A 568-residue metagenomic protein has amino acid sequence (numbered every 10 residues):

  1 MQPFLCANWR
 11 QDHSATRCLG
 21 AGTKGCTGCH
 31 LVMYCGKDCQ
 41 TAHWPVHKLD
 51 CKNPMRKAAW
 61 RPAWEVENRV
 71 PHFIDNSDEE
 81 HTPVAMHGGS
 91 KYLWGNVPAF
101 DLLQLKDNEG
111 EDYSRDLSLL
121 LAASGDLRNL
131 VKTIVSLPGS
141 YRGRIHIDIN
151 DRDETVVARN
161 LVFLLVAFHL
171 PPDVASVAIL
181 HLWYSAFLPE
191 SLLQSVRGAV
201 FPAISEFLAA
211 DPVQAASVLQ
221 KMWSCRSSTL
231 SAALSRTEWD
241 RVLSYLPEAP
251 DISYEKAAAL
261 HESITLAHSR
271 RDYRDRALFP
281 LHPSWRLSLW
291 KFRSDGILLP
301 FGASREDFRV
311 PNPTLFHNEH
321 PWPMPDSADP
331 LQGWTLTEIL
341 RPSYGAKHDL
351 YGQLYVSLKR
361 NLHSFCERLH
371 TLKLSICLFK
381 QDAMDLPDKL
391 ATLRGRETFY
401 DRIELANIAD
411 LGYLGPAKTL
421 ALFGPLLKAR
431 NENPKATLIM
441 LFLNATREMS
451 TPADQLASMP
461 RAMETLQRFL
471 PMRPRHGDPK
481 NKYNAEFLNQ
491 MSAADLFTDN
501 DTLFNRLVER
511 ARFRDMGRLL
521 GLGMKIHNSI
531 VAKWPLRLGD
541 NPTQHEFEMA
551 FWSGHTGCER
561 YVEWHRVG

Functional and structural regions predicted by a protein language model:
M1-C29: Cys/His-rich Zn2+-binding "zinc-finger" mini-domains, especially FYVE domains and B-box/RING-like TRIM modules
Q2, V46-L120, S124-G568: Domain-level detector for long C-terminal conserved domains
L5, G25, Y34-C35, D50: The −1 position to Zn-ligating cysteines in a subset of zinc-ribbon hairpins
C29-K48: Cys/His-coordinated zinc-finger cores
